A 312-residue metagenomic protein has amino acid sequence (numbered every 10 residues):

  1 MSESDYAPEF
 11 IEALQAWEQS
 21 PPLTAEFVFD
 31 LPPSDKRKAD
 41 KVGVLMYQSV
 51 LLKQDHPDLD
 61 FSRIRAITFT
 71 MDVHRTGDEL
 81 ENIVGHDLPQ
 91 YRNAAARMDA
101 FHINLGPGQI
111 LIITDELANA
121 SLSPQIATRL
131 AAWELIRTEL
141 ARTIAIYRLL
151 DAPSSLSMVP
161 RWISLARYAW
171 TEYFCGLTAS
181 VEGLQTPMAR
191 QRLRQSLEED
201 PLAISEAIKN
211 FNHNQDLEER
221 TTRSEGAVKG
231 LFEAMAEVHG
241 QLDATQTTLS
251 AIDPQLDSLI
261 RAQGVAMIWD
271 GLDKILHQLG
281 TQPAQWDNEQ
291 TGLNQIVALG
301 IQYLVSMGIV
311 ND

Functional and structural regions predicted by a protein language model:
M1-L105, R261-I268, L276-D312: A metal-dependent hydrolase signature that marks the N-terminal structural subdomain at the beginning of catalytic folds
F27, I67, M98, I112-T114 (+4 more regions): Generic structural hydrophobic/aromatic packing signal, biased to beta-strands
D35-K38, L52-P57, S121-L130, R161-A169: Short, charged/polar micro-motifs that form catalytic or ligand-binding hotspots
I83-L135, T143-I146: Active-site scaffold of zinc-dependent metalloenzymes
I126, L130, R142-Y173: Post-HEXXH active-site segment of zinc metalloproteases
T138-L150, L177-M188: Secondary-structure boundary elements
L156-A234: Metalloprotease/metallohydrolase-associated module, dominated by Zn2+-dependent proteases
E199-D312: Pan-zinc metallopeptidase signature
